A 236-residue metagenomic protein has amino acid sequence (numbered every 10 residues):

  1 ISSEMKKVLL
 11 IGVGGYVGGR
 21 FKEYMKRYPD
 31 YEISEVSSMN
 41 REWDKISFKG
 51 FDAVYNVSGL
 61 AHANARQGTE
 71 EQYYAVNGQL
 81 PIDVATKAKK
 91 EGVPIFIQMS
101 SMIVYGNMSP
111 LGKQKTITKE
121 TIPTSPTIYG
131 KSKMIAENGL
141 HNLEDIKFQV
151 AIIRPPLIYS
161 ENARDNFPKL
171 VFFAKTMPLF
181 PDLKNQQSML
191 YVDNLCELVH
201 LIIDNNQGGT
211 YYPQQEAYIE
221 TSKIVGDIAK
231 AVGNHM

Functional and structural regions predicted by a protein language model:
V8-K26: N-terminal Rossmann NAD(P)H-binding glycine-rich loop of SDR-like oxidoreductase domains
R41-K90, V104-N107: NAD(P)H-binding glycine-rich loop region in Rossmannoid oxidoreductase-like domains and their noncatalytic homologs
R66, F172-L190, N194, L198-L201 (+2 more regions): A conserved pocket-lining segment of Rossmann-fold NAD(P)-dependent short-chain dehydrogenase/reductase
Y74-G78, K115, S125-M134, L157-S160 (+2 more regions): Short-chain dehydrogenase/reductase
I82-I128, A151: Conserved Rossmann-fold NAD(P)-dependent oxidoreductase catalytic core, especially the SDR/UDP-sugar
Y105, A151-K169: Flexible, glycine-rich beta-alpha linker
T124-A151: Active-site Tyr-X1-5-Lys
D204-M236: Mid/C-terminal beta-alpha module of Rossmann-like enzyme folds, strongest in SDR-family dehydrogenases/epimerases
